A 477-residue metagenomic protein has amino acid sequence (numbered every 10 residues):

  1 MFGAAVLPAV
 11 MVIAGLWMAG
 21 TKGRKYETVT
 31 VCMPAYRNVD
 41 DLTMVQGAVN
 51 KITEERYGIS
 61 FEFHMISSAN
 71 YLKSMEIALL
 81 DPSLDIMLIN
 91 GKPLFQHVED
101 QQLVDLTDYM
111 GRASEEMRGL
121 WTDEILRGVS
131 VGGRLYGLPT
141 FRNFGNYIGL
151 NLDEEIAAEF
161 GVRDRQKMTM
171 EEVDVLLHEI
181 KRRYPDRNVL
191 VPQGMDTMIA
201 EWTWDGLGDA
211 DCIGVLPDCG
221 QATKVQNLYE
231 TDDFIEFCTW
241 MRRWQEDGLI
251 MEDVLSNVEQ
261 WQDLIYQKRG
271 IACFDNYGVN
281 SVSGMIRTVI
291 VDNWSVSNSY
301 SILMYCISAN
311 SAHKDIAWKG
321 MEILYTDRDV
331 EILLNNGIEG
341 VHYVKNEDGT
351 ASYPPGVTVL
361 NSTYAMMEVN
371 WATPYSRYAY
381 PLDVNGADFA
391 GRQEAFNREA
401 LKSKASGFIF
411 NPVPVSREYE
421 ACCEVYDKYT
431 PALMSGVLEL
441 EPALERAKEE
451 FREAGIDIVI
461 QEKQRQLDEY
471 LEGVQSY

Functional and structural regions predicted by a protein language model:
M1-Y477: Extracytoplasmic/secretory soluble proteins
